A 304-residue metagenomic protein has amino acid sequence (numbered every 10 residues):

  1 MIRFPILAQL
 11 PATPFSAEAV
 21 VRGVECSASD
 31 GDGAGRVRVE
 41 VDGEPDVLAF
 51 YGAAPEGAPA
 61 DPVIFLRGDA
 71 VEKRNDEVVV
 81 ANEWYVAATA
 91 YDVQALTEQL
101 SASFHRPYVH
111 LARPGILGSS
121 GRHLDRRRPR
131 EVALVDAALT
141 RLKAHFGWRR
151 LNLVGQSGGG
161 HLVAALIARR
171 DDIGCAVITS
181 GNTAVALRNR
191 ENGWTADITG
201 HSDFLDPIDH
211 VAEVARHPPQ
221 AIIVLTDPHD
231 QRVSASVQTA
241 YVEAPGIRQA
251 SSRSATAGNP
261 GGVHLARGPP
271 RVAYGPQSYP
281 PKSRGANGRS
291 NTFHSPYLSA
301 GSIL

Functional and structural regions predicted by a protein language model:
A12-E56: N-terminal cap/lid segment of alpha/beta-hydrolase-fold proteins
D42-H105: Short, surface-exposed "cap/lid" segments of acyl-processing enzymes
R106-R130: Cap/lid segment of the alpha/beta-hydrolase catalytic domain
R122-H145: Alpha/beta-hydrolase active-site loop
V154-V163: Gly/Ala-rich beta-loop-alpha elbow adjacent to hydrolase catalytic centers
I178-L187: Active-site nucleophile loop of the alpha/beta-hydrolase fold
A186-S254: The feature captures the conserved acid-bearing segment of alpha/beta-hydrolase catalytic domains
G246-L304: C-terminal catalytic histidine-bearing segment of alpha/beta-hydrolase fold enzymes
